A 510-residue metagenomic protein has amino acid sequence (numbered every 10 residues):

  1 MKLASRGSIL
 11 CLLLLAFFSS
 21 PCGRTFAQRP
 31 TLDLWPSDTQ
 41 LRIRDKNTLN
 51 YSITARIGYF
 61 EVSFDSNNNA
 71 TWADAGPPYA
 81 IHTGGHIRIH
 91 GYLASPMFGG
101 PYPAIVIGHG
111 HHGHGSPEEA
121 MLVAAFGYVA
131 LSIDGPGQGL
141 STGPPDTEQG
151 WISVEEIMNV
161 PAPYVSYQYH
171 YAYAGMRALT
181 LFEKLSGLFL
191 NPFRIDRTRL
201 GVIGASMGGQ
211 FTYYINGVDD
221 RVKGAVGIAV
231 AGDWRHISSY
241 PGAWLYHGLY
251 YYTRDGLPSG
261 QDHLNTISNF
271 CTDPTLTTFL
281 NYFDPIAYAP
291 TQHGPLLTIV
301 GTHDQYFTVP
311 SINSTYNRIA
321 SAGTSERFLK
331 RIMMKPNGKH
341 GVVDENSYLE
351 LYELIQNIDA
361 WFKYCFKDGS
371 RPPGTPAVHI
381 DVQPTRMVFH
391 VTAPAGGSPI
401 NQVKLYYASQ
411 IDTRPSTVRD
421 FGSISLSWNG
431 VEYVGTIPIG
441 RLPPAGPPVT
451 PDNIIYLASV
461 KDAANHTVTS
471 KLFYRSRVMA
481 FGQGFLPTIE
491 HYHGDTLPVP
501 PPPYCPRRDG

Functional and structural regions predicted by a protein language model:
D38-G99: N-terminal cap/lid segment of alpha/beta-hydrolase-fold proteins
H90-G91, P101-G110: Short beta-strand element of the alpha/beta-hydrolase
H111-Y173, G232, S238-L249: Cap/lid segment of the alpha/beta-hydrolase catalytic domain
E155-S206, V222: Gly/Ser-rich "nucleophile elbow"/oxyanion-hole loop immediately N-terminal to the catalytic nucleophile in hydrolases
Y214-C271, M334-N337, D344-Y352: Hydrolase active-site cap/lid region
Q292, T298-V300: Short beta-strand/loop motif that positions the catalytic acidic residue of the alpha/beta-hydrolase fold
I319-V343: Catalytic histidine neighborhood in serine/cysteine hydrolases with alpha/beta-hydrolase-type architecture
L349, E353-Y407, T417-P438: Surface beta-strand/loop "capping" patches
